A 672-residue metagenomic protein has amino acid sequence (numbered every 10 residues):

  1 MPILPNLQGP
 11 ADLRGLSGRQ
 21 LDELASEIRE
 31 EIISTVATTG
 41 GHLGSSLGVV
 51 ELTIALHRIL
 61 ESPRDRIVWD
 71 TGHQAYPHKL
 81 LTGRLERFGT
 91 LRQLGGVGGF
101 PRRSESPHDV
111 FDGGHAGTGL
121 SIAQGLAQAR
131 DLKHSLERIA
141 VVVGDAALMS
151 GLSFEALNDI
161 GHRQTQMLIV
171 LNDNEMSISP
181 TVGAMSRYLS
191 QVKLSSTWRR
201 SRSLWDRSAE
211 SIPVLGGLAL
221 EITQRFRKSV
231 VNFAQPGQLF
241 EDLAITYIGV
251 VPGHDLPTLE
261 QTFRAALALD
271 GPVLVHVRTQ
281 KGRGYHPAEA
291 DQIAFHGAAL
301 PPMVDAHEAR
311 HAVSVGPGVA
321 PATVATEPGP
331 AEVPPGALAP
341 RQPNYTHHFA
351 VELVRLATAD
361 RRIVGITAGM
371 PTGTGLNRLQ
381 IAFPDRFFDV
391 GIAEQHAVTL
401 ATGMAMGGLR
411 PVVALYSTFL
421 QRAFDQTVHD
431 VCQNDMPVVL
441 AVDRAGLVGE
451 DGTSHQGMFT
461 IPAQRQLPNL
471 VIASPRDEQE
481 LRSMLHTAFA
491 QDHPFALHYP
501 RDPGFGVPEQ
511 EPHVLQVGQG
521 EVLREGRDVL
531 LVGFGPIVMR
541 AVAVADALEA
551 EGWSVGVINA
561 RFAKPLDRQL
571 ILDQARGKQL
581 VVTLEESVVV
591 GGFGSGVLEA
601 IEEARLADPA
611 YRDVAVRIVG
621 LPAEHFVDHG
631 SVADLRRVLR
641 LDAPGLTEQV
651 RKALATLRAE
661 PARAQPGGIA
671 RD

Functional and structural regions predicted by a protein language model:
M1-L81, E241-I245, V250-Q261, V273-V277: N-terminal amphipathic, basic-rich helices that act as targeting or association modules
G9-R14, I33-G41, E105-F111, I245-G249 (+6 more regions): Glycine- and acidic
H42-R163, I363, L376-N377: Cofactor-binding active-site loop characterized by glycine-rich and histidine/acidic residues
S46, V142, V250, I366 (+4 more regions): Structural motif
T53, H57, L126-A127, A140-G144 (+12 more regions): Short, well-ordered alpha-helical packing segments
T82, T90-D112, G117-S121, L132-L136 (+10 more regions): Thiamine diphosphate
I139, V143-A156, G375, F387 (+3 more regions): Extended, hydrophobic alpha-helical segments in both membrane/secreted and soluble proteins
A298-A312, R465-E509: Helix-enriched interaction subdomains in cytosolic or periplasmic regions, typified by TIR/SEFIR signaling/NADase cores
